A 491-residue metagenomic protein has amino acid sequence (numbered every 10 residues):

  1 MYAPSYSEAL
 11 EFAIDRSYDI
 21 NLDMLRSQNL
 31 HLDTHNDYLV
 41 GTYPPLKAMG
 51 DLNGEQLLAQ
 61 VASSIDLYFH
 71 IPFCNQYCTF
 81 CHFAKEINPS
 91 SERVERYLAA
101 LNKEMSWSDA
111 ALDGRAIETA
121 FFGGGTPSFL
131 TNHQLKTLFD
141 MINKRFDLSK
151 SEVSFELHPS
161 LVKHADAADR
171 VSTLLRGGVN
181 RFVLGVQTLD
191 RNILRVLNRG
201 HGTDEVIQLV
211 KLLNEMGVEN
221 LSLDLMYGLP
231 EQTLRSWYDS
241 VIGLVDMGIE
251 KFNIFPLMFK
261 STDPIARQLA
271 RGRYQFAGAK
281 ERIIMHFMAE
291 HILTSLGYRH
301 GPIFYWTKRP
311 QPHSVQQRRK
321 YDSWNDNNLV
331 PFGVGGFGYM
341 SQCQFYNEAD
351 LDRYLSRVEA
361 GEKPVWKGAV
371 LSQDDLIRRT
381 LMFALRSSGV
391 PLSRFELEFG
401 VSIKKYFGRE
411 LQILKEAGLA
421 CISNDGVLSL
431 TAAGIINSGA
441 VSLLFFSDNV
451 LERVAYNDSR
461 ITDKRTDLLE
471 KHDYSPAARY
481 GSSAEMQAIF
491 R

Functional and structural regions predicted by a protein language model:
M1-I65, Y456, D463-R491: Flexible, acidic/Gly-rich N-terminal and inter-domain linker regions that tether and position cofactor-handling modules
L57, S64, I87-A110, R115-V401 (+3 more regions): C-terminal scaffold of the Radical SAM
H70-K85: Local cysteine-cluster metal-coordination motifs and their immediate loop/turn environment, predominantly Fe-S cluster
C81, T380-L385, V441-S442: Short alpha-helical scaffolding segments that buttress acidic/His motifs in well-ordered protein cores
V401-K415: Short amphipathic alpha-helical interaction segments
K415-D425: A short, conserved structural fragment
N424-V441: Accessory beta->alpha helical hairpin/"wing" motif in late/C-terminal subdomains of nucleic-acid enzymes
A440, N457-D458: Charged, compositionally biased N-terminal leader segments and the immediate start of the first structured element
